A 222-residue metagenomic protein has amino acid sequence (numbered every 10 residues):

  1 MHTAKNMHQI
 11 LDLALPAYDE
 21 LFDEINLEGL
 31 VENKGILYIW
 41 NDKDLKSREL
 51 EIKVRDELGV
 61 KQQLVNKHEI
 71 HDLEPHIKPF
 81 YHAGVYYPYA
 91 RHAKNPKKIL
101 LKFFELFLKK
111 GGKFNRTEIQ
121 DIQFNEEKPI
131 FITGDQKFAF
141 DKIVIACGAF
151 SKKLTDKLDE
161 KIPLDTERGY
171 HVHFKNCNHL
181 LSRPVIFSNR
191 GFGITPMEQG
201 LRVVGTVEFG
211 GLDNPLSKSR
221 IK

Functional and structural regions predicted by a protein language model:
M1, D121-K128, K137-K222: Active-site substrate-recognition segment that forms the wall of the catalytic cavity or substrate channel
M1-N66: Dinucleotide-binding Rossmann-like beta1-alpha1 core, especially the glycine-rich loop that anchors the ADP
T3-L15, Y38-S47, D72, Y86-E105 (+1 more regions): Short beta-strand to alpha-helix junction loop
I36-Y38, G84-Y86, H171, G191: Short aromatic/hydrophobic contact patches that present stacked aromatics for nucleic-acid/ligand binding
K46-L58, I70, I77-K142: Helical element adjacent to the flavin cofactor pocket in flavoenzyme catalytic cores
K61-Q63, K113, K161: Conserved beta-strand segments of alpha/beta enzyme cores
D72-H76, R190-G193: Short beta-strand/turn micro-motifs at beta-sheet edges
